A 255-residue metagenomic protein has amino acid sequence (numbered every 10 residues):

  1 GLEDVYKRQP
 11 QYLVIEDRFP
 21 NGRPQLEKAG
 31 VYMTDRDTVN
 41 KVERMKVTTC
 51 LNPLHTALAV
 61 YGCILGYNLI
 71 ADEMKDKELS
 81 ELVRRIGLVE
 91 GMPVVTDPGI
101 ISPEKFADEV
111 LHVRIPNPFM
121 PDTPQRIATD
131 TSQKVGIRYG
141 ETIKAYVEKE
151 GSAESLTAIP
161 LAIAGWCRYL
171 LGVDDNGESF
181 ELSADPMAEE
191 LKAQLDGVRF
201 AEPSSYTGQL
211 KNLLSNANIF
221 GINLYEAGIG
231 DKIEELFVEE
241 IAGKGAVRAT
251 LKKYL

Functional and structural regions predicted by a protein language model:
L2-Y6: Short, small-residue-biased leader/transition segments that mark boundaries at the very start of proteins
D17-R18, P24-Q25, F200-E202: ABC transporter nucleotide-binding domains
P20-V39, Y61-G62: Active-site-adjacent bridging/hinge elements
V39-K46: Conserved phosphate-binding loops in nucleotide/dinucleotide-binding enzymes
K46-G62: Conserved phosphate/anionic-ligand binding catalytic regions in large, soluble enzymes, centered on
Y61-E190: C-terminal catalytic subdomain
L156-L255: C-terminal amphipathic alpha-helical interaction region
